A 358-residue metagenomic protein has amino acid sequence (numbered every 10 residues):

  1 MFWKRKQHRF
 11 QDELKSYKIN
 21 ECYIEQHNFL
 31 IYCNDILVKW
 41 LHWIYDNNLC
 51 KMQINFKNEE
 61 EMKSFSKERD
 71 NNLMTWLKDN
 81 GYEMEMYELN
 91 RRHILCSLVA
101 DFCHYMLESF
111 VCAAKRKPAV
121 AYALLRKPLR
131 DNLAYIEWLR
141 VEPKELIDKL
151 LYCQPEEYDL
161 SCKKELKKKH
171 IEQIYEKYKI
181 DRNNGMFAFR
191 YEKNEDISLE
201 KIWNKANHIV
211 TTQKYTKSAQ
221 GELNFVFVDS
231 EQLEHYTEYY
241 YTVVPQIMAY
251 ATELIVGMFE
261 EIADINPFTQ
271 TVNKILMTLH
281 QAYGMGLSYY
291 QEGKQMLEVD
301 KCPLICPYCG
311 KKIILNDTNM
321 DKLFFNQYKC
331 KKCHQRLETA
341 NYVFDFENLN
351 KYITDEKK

Functional and structural regions predicted by a protein language model:
M1-D79, P155-Y289: Long, charged low-complexity segments
M84-L95, L107-N194: Short non-catalytic regulatory patches outside canonical folded cores
S97-Y105: Helix-boundary capping/turn motifs
E298-P303, F324-F325: Flanking scaffold residues of small Cys/His-coordinated metal-binding clusters
L304-C309, Q327-C333: Short cysteine-rich clusters marking metal-coordination/redox-active sites
I314-N316, T339-A340: Short, non-ligating residues that shape and space the ligands of small metal-coordination modules and catalytic
D317-Q327: Short linker/helix segments within small regulatory modules
K331-I353: Short metal-binding segments enriched for Cys and/or His
